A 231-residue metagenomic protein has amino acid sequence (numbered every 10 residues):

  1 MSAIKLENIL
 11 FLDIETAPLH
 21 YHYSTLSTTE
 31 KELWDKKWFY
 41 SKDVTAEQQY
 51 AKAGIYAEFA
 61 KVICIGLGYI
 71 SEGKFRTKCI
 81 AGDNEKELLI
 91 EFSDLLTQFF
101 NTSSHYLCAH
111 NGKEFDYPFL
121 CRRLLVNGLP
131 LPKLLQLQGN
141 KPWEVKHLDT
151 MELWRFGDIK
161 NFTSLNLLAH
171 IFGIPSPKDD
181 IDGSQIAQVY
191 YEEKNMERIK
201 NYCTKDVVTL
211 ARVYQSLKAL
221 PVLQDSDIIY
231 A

Functional and structural regions predicted by a protein language model:
M1-Q98: Conserved RNase H-like, two-metal-ion catalytic cores of nucleic-acid enzymes
S2-E7, A60-G82, F100-N201, K205-Y230: Metal-dependent phosphoesterase core characteristic of DEDDh/y 3'-5' exonuclease domains
L19, T45, Q224-D225, A231: Alpha-helix initiation/capping motif
